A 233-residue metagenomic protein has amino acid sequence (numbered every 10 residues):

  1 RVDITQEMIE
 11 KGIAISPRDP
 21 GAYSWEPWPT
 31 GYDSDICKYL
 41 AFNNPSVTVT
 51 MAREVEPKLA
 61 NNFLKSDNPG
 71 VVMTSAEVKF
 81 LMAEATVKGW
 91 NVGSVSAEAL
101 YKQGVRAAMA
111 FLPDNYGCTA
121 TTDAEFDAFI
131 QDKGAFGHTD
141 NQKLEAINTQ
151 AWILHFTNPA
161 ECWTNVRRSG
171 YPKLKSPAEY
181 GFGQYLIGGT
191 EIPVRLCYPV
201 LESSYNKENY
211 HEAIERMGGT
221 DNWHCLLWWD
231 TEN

Functional and structural regions predicted by a protein language model:
R1-I15: Specificity-determining recognition surfaces
T5, S16-N233: Acidic/polar-rich alpha-helix caps and helix-coil junctions
